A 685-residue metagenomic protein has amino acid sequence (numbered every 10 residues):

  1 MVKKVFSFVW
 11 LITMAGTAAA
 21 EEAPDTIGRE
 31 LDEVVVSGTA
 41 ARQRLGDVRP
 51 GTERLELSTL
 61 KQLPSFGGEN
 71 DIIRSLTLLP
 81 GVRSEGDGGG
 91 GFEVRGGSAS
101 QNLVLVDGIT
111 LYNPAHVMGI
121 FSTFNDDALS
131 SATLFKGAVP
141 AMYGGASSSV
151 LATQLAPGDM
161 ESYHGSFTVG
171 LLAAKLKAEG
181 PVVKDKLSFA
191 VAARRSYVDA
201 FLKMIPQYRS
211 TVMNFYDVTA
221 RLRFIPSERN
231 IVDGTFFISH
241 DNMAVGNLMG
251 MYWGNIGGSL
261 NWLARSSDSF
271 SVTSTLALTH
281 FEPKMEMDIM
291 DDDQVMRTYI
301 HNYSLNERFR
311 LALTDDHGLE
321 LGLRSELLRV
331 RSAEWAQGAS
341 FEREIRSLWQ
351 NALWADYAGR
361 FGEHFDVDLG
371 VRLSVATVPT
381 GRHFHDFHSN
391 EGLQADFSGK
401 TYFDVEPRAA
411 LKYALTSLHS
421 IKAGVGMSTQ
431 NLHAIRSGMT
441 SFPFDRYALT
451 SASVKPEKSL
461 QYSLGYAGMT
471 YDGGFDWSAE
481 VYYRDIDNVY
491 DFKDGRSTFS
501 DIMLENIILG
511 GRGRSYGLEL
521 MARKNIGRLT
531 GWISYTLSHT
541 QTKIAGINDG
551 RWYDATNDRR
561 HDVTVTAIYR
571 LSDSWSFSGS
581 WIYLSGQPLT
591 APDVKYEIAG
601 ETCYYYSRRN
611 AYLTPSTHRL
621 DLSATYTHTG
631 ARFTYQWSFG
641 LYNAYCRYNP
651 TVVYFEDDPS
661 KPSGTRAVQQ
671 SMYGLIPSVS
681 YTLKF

Functional and structural regions predicted by a protein language model:
A20-Q62, A99, A479: Short, acidic, small-residue-rich periplasmic hinge/interaction motif at the N-terminus of Gram-negative outer-membrane
D47-S100, V106-V139, A156: Periplasmic N-terminal accessory/gating domains of Gram-negative outer-membrane beta-barrel systems
L78-L79, T123-S166, K175-K177, K186: A beta-strand signature from Gram-negative outer-membrane beta-barrel systems, especially the internal plug domain
E282, R329-E334, T377-S389, Y413 (+4 more regions): Surface-exposed extracellular loop regions of Gram-negative outer-membrane beta-barrel proteins, predominantly
N302-N306, Q350-W354, L449-K455, Q461 (+3 more regions): Outer membrane beta-barrel strand-and-loop segments of large Gram-negative receptors, especially TonB-dependent
S325-S420, N431-L432, I547-G550: Signature of Gram-negative outer-membrane beta-barrel scaffolds
Y483-D485, N506-D593: Gram-negative outer-membrane beta-barrel transporters
S574, Y583-G600, P615-R619, T625-F685: C-terminal beta-signal and adjacent terminal beta-strands/loops of Gram-negative outer-membrane beta-barrel proteins
